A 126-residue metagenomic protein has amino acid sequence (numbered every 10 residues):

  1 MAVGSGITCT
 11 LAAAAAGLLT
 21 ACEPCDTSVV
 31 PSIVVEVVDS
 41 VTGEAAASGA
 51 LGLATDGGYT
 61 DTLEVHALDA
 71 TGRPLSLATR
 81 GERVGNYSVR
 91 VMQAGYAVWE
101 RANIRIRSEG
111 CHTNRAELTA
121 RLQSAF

Functional and structural regions predicted by a protein language model:
M1-T20: Sec-dependent bacterial lipoprotein signal peptides
A21-S32, V38-D39, T113-F126: Beta-strand-rich domain onsets/edges
P31, V41-V65: Short, ordered, surface-exposed loop/turn motifs in non-cytosolic proteins
I33-V37, L51-L53, Y87-V91, I104 (+1 more regions): Hydrophobic beta-strand residues in large extracellular and virion-surface proteins
S40-G43, M92-Y96, F126: A short, structured loop/turn motif at beta-sheet edges
T60-A70, N103-I106: Solvent-exposed serine/threonine-rich low-complexity stretches and specific carbohydrate-binding patches
L68-S88, A94: Short Pro-Gly-centered beta-turn/loop motif in secreted/extracellular proteins
M92-E117: Structured interaction patches on ligand/partner-binding surfaces of diverse proteins
